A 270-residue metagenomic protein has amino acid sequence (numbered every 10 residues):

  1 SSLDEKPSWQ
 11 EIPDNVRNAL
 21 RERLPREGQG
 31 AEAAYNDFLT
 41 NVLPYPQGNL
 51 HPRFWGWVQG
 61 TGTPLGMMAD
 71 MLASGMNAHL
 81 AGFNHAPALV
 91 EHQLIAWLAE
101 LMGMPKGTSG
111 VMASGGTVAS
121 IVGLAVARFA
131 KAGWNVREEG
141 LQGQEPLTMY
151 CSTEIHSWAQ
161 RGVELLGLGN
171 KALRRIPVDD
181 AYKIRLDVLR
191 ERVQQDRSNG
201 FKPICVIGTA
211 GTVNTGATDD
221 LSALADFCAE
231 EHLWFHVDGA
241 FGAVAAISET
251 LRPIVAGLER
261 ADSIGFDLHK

Functional and structural regions predicted by a protein language model:
S1-G107: N-terminal entrance/gating region of PLP-dependent enzymes' catalytic architecture
D4-P7, A86-V90, A113, W134-Q144: Short alpha-helical "patches" and their helix-cap loops
N49, F83, P105, S109 (+3 more regions): Secondary-structure transition/capping residues
W55, L72, M76, P87-V90 (+7 more regions): Long, contiguous hydrophobic alpha-helical segments, chiefly transmembrane helices and signal peptides
A86-P87, G110-T117, C151-S152, T209: Active-site nucleophile and cofactor-binding loops and adjacent substrate-binding regions of central metabolic enzymes
L98-V126, R174-P177: Short loop-beta-helix segment that forms the pyridoxal 5′-phosphate
A119-K270: Conserved PLP-enzyme active-site core in the AAT-like
